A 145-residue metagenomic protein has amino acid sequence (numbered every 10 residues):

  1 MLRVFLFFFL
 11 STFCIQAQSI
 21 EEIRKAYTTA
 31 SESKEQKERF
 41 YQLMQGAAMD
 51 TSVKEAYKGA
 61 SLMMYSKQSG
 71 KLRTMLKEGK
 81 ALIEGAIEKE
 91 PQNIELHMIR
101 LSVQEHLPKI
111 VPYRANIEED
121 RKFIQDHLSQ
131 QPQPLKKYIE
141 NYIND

Functional and structural regions predicted by a protein language model:
M1-I20: Bacterial Sec-dependent N-terminal signal peptides
E21-K34, M63, K67-G70, E105: Specific register positions within alpha-helical solenoid repeats of the TPR/Sel1-like families, i.e., one
T28-Q42, L72-K80, Y113-R114: Helix-turn-helix repeat elements of alpha-solenoid scaffolds
Q45-A48, A81-E88, D126: Conserved structural position within tetratricopeptide repeats
A115-D145: Terminal, low-structured helical/coil segments at or just beyond the last alpha-helical repeat
